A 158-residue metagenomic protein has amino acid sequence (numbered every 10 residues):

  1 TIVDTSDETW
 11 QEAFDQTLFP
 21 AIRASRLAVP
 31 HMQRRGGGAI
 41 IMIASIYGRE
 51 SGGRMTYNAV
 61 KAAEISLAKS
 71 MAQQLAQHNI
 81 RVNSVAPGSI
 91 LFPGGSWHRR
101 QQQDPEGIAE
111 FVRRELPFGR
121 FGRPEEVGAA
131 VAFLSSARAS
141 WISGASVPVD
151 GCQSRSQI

Functional and structural regions predicted by a protein language model:
T1-I2, S6-F14, V112: Substrate-binding pocket helix/loop in short-chain dehydrogenase/reductase
S25-R26, K69: A short, exposed helix-loop element centered on a Lys and neighboring polar residues
I41-A63, A68-Q77, S89-I90: Catalytic loop of short-chain dehydrogenase/reductase
A76, R81, I142-G144: Short, small/polar-rich loop/turn modules that mediate ligand/substrate recognition or access, typified
Q77, G88-E115, S156-I158: A glycine/serine/threonine-rich, flexible loop-to-helix segment that serves as the NAD(P) cofactor-binding "lid"
L116-V127: A conserved structural motif in NAD(P)-dependent oxidoreductases
A132, S143-I158: Short C-terminal tail/terminal secondary-structure segment of NAD(P)H-dependent dehydrogenase/reductase domains
